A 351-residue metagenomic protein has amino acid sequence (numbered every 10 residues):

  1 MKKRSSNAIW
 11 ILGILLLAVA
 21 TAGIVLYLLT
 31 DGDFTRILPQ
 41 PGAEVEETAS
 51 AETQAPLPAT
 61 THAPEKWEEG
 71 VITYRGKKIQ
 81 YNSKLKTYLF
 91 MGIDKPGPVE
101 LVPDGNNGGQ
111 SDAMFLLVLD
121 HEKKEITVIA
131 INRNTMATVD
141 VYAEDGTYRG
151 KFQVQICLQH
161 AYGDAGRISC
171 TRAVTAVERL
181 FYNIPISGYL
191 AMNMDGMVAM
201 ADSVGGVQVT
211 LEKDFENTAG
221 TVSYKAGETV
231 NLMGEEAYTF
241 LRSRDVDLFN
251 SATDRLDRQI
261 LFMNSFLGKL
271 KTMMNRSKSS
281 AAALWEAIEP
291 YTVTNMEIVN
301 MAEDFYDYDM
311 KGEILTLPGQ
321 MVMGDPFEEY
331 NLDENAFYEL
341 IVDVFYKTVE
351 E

Functional and structural regions predicted by a protein language model:
K2-L17: N-terminal Sec-pathway targeting helices
W10, A22-E351: Non-catalytic, solvent-exposed segments at the cell envelope interface
